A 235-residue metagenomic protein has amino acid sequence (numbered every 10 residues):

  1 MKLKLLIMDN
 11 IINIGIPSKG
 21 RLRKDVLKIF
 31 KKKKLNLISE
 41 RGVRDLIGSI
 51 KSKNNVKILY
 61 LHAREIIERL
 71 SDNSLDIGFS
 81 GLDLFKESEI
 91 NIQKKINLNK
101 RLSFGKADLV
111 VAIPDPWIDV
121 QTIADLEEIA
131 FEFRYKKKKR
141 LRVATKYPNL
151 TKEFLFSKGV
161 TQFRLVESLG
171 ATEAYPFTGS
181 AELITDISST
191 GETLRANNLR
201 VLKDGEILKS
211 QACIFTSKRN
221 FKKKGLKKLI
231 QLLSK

Functional and structural regions predicted by a protein language model:
L3-K235: Domain-level signature for soluble enzymes in the chorismate/prephenate branch of the shikimate pathway
